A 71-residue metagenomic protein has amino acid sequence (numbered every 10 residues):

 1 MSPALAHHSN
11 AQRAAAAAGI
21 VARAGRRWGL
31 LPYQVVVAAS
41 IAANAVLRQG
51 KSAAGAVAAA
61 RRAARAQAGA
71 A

Functional and structural regions predicted by a protein language model:
S2-A6: Long, non-catalytic architectural segments outside compact domain cores
H7-R27, Y33-L47, A53-A68: Amphipathic alpha-helical segments in structured regions that serve as interaction surfaces
